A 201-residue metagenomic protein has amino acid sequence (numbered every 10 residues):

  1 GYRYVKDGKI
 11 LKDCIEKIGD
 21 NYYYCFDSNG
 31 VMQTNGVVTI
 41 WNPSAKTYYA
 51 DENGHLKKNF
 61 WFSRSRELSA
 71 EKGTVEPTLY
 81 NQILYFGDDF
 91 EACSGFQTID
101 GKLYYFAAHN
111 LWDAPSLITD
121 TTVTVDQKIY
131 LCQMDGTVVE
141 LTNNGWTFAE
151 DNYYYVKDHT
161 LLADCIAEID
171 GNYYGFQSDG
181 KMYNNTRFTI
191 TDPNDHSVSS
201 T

Functional and structural regions predicted by a protein language model:
G1-T201: Extracellular adhesion/carbohydrate-binding repeat motifs centered on closely spaced tryptophans
